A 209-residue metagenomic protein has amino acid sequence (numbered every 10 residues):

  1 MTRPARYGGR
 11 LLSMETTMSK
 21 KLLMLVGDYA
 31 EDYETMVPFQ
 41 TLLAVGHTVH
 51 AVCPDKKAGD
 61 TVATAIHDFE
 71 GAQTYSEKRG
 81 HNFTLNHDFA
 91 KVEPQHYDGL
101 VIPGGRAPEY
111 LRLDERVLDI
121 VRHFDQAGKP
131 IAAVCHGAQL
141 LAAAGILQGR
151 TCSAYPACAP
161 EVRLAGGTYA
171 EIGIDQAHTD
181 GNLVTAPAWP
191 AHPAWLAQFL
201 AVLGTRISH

Functional and structural regions predicted by a protein language model:
G9-A127, L140-T151, A159-H209: Extended, subdomain-level signal for the structured scaffold at the beginning of enzyme domains
V134-G137: Short, thiol/selenol-centered motifs that function as redox-active sites or metal-ligating centers
